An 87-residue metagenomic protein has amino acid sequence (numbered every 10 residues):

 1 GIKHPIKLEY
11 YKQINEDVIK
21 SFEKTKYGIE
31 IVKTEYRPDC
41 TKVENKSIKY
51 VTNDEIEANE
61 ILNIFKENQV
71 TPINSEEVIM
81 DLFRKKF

Functional and structural regions predicted by a protein language model:
G1-G28: Short N-terminal "domain-start" leader segments that mark the transition from disordered tails or signal peptides into
K12-Q13, I29, K42, T52: Intrinsically disordered, low-complexity regions enriched in small/polar residues
Q13-N15, T34-R37, N53: Generic structural motif
S21-K46: A short, structured beta-strand/loop element
Y27-E30, I48-T52, N68-V70: Short, low-complexity, polar/charged sequence segments that are solvent-exposed and flexible
K42-I56, I64: A short, exposed loop/beta-hairpin motif centered on an aromatic-Gly-Thr core
I56-F87: Compositionally biased, intrinsically disordered linkers/stalks adjacent to structured regions
